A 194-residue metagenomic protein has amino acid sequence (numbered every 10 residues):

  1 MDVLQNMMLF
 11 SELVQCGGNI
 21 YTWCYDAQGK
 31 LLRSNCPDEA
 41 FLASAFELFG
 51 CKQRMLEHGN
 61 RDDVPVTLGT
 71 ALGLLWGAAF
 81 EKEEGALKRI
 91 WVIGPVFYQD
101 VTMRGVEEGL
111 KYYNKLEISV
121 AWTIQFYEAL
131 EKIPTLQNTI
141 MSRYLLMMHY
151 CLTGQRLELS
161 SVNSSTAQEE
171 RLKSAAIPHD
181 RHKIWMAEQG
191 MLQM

Functional and structural regions predicted by a protein language model:
D2-L4, L13-G17, Y25, E47-M194: Hydrophobic, helix-rich cores of sensory/ligand-binding and other regulatory modules that couple small-molecule
L9-F10: N-terminal basic/disordered segments at the start of proteins
Y21-S34: Short hydrophobic alpha-helical segments used for membrane anchoring or interfacial signaling
C36-D38, P95-V96: Secondary-structure transition/turn motif
E39-F49: Allosteric regulatory "coupling" segments in signal-transduction proteins
